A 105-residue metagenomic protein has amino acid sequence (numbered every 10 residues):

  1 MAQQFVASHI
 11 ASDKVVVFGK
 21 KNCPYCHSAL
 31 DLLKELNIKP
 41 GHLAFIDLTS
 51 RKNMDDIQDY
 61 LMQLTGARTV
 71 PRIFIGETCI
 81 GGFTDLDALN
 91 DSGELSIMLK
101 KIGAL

Functional and structural regions predicted by a protein language model:
M1-Q4, Q58-D59: Eukaryotic intrinsically disordered and solvent-exposed regulatory patches
Q3-A44: Local sequence-structure signature of Cys/Sec-based thiol-disulfide redox active-site neighborhoods
H9, A29-E35, Y60, L64 (+3 more regions): Alpha-helical recognition domains of nuclear gene-regulatory proteins
I46-K52: Short beta->alpha junction loops
K52-Q58: Structural motif
Y60-G81: Short, structured active-site "lid" loops
I75-L105: Non-catalytic, surface beta->alpha helical segment in thiol-disulfide oxidoreductase systems
